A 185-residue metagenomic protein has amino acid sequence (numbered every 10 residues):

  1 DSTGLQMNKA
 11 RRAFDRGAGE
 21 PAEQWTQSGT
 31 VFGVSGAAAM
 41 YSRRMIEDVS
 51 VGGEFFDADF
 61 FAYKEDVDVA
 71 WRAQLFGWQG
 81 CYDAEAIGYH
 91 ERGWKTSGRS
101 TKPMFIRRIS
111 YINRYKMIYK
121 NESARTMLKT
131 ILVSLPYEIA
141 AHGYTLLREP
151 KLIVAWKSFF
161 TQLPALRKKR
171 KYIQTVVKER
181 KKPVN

Functional and structural regions predicted by a protein language model:
D1-F61, V67, F76: Acidic/His-rich active-site region of diverse nucleotide-sugar glycosyltransferases
D1-T3, G93-T96: Short aromatic-enriched loop/helix-cap "lid" or pocket-rim segments at secondary-structure transitions that line
M40, F55, A62-K64, A70 (+3 more regions): Conserved active-site beta-strand element of glycosyltransferases/polysaccharide synthases
I46, I87-G88, P136-Y137: Short, solvent-exposed loop/turn segments at secondary-structure junctions
L75, Y115-K120, Y137, A141: Short glycine/serine- and small hydrophobic-enriched flexible loop segments
G80, A86, G98-T126, E149-K168: Catalytic core of nucleotide-sugar-dependent glycosyltransferases
T126-N185: Non-catalytic, C-terminal membrane-associated alpha-helical segments of glycosyltransferases
